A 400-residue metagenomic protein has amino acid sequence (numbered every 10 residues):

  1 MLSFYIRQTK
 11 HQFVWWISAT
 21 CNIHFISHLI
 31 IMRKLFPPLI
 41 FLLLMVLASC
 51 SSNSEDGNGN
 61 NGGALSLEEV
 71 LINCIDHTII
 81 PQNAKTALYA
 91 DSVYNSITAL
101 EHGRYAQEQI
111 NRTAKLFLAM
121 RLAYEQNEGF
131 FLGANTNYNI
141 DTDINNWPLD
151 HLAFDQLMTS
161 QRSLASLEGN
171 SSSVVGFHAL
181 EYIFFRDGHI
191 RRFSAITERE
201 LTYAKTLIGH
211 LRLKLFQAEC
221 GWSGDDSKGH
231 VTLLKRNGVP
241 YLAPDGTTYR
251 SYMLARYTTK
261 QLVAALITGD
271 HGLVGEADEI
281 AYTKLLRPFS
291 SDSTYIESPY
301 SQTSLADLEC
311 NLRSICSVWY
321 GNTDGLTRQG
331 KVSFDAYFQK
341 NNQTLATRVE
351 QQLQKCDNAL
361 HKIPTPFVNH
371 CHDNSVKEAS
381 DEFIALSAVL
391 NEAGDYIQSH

Functional and structural regions predicted by a protein language model:
Y5-Q12, H24, H28: Low-complexity, intrinsically disordered or signal/transmembrane-proximal segments
W15-W16: Tryptophan (W) side chains
L29-L39: Bacterial N-terminal signal peptides that target proteins for export
V46-S49: C-terminal motif of bacterial Sec signal peptides marking the signal peptidase cleavage site
S51-S54: Bacterial signal peptide processing site
G57-H400: Mature extracytoplasmic or organellar-lumen-exposed domains after removal of signal/transit peptides
